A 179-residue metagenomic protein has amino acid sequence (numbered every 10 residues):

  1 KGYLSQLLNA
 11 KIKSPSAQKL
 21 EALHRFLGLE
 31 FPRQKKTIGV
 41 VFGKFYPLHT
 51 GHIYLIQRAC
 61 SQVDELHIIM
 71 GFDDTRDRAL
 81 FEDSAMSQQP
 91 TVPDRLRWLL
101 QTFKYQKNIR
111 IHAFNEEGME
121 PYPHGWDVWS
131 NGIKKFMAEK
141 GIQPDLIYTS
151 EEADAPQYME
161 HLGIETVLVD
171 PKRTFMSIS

Functional and structural regions predicted by a protein language model:
K1, S16-K19, H112, V169: A generic structural signal for ordered secondary structure
G2-S14: Recognition helix of helix-turn-helix/homeodomain-like DNA-binding domains that insert into the DNA major groove
N9-I12, G28, K104-K107: Generic short alpha-helical segment signal, independent of protein family or function, capturing local helix propensity
S14-A17, Q57: A generic structured-segment signal
A17-E21, T50-I53: Short alpha-helical elements of helix-turn-helix
Q18-R33: DNA major-groove recognition helix of helix-turn-helix/homeodomain DNA-binding modules
P32-S179: Nucleotidyltransferase catalytic core that binds NTPs
